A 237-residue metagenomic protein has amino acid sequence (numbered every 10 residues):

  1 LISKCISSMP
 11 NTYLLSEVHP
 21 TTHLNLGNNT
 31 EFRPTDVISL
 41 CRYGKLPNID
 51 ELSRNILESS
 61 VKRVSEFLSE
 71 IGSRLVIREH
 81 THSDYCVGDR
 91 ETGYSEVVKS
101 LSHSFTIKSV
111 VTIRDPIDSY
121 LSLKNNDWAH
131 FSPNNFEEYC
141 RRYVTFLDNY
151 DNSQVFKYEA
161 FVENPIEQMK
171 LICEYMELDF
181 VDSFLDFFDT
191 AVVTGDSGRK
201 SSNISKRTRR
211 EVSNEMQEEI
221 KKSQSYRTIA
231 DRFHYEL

Functional and structural regions predicted by a protein language model:
L1, K108, E236: Amphipathic alpha-helical recognition patches that constitute DNA-binding helices
L1-F67, H80, A191-R199: PAPS-dependent sulfotransferase catalytic core
E17-V18, S183-D186: A short, aromatic/hydrophobic, helix- or strand-capping loop or linear motif that either lines the entrance/gate
P34-G44, F131-N134, S201-E211: A polyampholytic, Gly/Pro-enriched intrinsically disordered region
L57, V61, Y94, I113 (+6 more regions): A structural signal for well-ordered alpha-helical scaffolds and beta->alpha junctions
G72-S183: PAPS-dependent sulfotransferase catalytic domain
L185-L237: PAPS-dependent sulfotransferase catalytic core
